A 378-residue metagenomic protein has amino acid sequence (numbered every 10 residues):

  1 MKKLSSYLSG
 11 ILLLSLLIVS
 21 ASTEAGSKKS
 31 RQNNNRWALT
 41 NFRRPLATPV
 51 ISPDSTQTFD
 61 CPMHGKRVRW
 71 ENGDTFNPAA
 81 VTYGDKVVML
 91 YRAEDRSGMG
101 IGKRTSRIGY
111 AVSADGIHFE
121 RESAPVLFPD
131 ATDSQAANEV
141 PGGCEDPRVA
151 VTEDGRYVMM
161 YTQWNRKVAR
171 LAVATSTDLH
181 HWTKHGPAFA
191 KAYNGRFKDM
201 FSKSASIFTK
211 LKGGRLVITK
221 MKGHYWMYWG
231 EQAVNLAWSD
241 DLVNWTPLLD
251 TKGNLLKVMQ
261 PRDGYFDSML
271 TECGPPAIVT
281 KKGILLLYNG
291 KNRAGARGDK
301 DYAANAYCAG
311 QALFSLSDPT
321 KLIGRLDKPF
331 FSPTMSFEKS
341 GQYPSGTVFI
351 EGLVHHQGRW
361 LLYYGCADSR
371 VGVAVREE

Functional and structural regions predicted by a protein language model:
M1-S9: Bacterial N-terminal signal peptides that target proteins for export
S9-V19: Bacterial N-terminal signal peptides
S22-E24: Sec/Tat signal peptide C-region and signal peptidase I cleavage site
G26-N77, V81-G142, A150-M269, I278-Y343 (+1 more regions): Beta-rich carbohydrate-recognition and catalytic domains
E272: ATP/pyrophosphate-binding catalytic subdomain of soluble kinases
S345-V348: Low-complexity, glycine/alanine/valine/leucine- and proline-rich hydrophobic stretches
